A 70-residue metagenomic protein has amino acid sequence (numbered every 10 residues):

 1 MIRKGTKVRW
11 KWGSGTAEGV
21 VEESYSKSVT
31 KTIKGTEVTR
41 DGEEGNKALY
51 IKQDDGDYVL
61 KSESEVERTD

Functional and structural regions predicted by a protein language model:
A17-S24: Short beta-strand-centered aromatic/proline hotspots
S24-T30: Short, conserved beta-turn/loop elements at beta-strand boundaries and strand-helix junctions
T30-T39: Short, surface-exposed loop/helix-turn segments at secondary-structure junctions that function as lids/hinges flanking
R40-D70: Intrinsically disordered, low-complexity, charged/polar segments
